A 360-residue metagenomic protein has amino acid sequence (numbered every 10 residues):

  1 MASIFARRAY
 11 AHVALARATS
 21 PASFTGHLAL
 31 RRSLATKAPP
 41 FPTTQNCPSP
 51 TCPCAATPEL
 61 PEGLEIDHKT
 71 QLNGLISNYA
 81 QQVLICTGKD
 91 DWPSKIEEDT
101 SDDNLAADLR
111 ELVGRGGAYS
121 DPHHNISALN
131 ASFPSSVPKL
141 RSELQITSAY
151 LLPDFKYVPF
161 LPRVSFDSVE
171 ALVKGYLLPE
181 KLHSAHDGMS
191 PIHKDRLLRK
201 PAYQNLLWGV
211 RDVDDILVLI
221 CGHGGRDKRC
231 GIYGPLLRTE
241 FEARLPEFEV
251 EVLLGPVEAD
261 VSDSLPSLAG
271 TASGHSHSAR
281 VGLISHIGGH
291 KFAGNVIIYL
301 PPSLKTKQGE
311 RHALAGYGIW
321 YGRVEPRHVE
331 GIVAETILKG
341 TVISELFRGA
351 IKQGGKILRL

Functional and structural regions predicted by a protein language model:
A2-L360: Histidine/cysteine-enriched polar flanking segments
